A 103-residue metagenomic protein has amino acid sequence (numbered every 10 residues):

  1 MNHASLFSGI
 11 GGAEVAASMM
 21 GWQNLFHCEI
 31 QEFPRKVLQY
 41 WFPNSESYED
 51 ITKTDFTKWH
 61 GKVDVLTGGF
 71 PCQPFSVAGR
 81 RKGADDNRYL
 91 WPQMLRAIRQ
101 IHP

Functional and structural regions predicted by a protein language model:
M1-P103: Conserved active-site and SAM-binding loop architecture of S-adenosyl-L-methionine-dependent nucleic-acid
